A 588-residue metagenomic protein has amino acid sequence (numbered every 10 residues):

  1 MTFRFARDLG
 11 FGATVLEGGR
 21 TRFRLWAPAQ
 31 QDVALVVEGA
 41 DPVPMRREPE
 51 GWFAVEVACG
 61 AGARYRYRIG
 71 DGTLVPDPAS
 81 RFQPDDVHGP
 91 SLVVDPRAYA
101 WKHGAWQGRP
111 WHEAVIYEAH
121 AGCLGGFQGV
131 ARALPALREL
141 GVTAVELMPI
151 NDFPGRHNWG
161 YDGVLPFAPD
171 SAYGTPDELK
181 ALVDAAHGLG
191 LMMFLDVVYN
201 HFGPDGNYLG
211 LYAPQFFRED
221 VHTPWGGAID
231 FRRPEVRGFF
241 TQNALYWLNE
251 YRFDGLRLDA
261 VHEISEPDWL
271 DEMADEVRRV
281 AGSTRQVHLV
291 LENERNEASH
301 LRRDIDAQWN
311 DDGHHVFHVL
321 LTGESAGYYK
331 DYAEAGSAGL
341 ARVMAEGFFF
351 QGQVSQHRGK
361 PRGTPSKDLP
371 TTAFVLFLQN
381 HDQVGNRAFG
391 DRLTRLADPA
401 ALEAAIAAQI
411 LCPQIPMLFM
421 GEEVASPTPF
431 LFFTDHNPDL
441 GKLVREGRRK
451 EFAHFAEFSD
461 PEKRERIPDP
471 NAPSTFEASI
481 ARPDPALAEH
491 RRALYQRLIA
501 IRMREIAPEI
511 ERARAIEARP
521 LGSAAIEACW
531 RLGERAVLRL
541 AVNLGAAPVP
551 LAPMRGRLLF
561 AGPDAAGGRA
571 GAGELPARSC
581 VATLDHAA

Functional and structural regions predicted by a protein language model:
M1-R22, P42-E118, G125, D439-L443: The feature marks proteins involved in alpha-glucan
F5-L9, E346-R362, L418-F419, V424-F433 (+1 more regions): Glycan-recognition and catalytic regions of carbohydrate-active enzymes
F23-L25, V537-N543: Short, well-ordered beta-strand segments enriched in hydrophobic/aromatic residues
W26-D32, G60, G545-A547, M554-R555: Short proline/glycine-enriched turn/loop motifs at strand-loop junctions of beta-rich domains
A27, A61-R64, R569-A588: C-terminal beta-strand-rich structural cap/linker in extracellular carbohydrate-active enzymes
I69-G104, L189, L209-P214, R218 (+2 more regions): Core domains of carbohydrate- and sulfate-ester-processing enzymes
V87, A274-D460: Conserved alpha/beta catalytic core and glycan-binding cleft of carbohydrate-active enzymes
G104-W111, H120-H288, A298-H300: Substrate-binding/active-site clefts of carbohydrate-active enzymes
